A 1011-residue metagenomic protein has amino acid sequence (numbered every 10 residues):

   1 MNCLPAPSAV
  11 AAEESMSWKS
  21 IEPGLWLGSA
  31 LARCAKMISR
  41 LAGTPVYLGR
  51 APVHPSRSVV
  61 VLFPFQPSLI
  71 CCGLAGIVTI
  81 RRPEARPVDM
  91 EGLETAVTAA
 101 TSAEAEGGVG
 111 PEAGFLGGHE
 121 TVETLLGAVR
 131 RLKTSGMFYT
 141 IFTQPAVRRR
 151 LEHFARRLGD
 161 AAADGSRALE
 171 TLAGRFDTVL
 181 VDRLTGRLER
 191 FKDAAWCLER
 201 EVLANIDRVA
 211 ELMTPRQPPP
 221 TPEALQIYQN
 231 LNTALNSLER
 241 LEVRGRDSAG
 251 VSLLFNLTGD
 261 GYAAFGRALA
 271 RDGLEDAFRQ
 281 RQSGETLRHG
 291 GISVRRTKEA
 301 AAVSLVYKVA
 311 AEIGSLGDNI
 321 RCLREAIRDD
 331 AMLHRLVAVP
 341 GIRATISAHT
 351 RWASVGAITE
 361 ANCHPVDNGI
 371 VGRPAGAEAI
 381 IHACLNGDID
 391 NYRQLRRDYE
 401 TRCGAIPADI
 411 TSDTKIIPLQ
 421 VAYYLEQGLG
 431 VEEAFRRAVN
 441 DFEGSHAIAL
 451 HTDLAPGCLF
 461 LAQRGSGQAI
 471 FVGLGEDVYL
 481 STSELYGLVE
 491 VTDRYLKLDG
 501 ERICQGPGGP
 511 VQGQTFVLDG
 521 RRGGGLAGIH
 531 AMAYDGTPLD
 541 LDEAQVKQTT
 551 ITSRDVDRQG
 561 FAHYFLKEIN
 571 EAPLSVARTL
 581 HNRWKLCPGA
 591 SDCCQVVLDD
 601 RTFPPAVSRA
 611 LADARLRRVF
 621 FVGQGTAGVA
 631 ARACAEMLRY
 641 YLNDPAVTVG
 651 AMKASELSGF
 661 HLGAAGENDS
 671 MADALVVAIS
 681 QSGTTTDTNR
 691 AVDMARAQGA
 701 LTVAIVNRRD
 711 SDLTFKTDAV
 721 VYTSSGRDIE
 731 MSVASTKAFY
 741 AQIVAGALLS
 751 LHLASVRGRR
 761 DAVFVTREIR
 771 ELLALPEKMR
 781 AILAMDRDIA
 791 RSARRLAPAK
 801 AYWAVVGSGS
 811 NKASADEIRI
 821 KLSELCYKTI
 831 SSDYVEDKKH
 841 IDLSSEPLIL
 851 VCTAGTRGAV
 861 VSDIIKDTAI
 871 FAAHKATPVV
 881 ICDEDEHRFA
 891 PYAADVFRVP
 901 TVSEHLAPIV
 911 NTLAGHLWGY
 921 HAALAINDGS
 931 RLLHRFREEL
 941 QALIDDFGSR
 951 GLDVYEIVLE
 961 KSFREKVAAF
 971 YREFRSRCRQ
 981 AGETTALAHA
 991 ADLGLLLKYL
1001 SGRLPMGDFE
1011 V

Functional and structural regions predicted by a protein language model:
N2-C3, P7-A11, S15-S20, W26-S29 (+1 more regions): Low-acidity, Ser/Thr- and Arg-rich intrinsically disordered low-complexity segments
V10, G24-L25, F65-S68, E242 (+4 more regions): A generic structured-segment signal
W18-I21, R33, M37-S39, S58 (+6 more regions): N-terminal low-complexity, intrinsically disordered patches enriched in charged
L27-A30, V46, V61-P64, C72 (+2 more regions): Intrinsically disordered, low-complexity segments enriched in charged and polar residues
C34, G49-R50: Non-catalytic N-terminal targeting/anchoring module and adjacent flexible stem/linker that precedes the structured
V60-R617, A762, R780-D786, S792: Conserved short alpha-helical segments that host acidic/polar catalytic motifs at enzyme active sites
S68, A455, S466-I470, G475-D477 (+2 more regions): A SIS-like phosphosugar-recognition module
